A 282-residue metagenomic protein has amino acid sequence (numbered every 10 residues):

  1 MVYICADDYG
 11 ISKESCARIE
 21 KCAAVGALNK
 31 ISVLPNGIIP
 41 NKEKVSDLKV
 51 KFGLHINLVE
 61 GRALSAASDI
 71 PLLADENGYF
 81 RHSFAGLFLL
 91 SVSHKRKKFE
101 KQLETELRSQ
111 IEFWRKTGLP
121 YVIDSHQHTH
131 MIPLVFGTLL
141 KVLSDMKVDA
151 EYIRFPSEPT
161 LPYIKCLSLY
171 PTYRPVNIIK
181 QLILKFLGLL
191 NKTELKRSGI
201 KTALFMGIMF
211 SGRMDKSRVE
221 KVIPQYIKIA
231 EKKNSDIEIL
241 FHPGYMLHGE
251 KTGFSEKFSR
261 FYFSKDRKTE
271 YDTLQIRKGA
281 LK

Functional and structural regions predicted by a protein language model:
M1-Y3, Y9, K13-G118, V122 (+1 more regions): Terminal accessory/targeting
S125: Active-site histidine-anchored catalytic micro-motif
H128: Divalent-metal (often Zn2+) His-rich catalytic cores of metallo-beta-lactamase-fold enzymes
